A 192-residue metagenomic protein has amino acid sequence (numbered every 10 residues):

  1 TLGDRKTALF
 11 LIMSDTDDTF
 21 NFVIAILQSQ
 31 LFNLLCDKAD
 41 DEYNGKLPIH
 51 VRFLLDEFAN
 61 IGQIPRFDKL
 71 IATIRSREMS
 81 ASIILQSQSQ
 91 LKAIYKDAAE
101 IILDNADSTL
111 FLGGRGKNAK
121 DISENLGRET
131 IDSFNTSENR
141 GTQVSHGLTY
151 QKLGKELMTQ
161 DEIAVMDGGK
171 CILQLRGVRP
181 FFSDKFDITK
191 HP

Functional and structural regions predicted by a protein language model:
T1-M79, I94, K152-L153, D161-K185 (+1 more regions): P-loop NTPase motor domains
I71-I172: Conserved ATP-driven motor cores of ASCE-family P-loop NTPases powering translocation/secretion/packaging/pilus
